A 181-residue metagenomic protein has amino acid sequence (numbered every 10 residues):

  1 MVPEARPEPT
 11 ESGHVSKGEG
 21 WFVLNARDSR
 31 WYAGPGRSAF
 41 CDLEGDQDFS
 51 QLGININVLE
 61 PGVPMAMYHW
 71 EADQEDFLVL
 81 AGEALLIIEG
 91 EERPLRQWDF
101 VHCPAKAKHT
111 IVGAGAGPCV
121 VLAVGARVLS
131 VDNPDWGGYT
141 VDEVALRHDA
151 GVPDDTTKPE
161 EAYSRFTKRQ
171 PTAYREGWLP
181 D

Functional and structural regions predicted by a protein language model:
M1-Q51, L146-D181: A short, N-terminal "cap"/entry segment at the start of jelly-roll beta-barrel domains of the cupin/DSBH fold
G36-D42, N55-E71, A105: Conserved short histidine dyad/triad with adjacent acidic residue
S50, I87-E91: Short strand-coil-strand connectors
I56-P61, H69-I88, A126-V128: Short, conserved beta-strand element in jelly-roll/cupin
D76, G90-K106: Short acidic-glycine-tyrosine-enriched beta hairpin
L85, A105-D132: Ligand-binding loop in jelly-roll beta-barrel domains
A126-E160: Surface-exposed, gly/pro-biased binding rims or lids
